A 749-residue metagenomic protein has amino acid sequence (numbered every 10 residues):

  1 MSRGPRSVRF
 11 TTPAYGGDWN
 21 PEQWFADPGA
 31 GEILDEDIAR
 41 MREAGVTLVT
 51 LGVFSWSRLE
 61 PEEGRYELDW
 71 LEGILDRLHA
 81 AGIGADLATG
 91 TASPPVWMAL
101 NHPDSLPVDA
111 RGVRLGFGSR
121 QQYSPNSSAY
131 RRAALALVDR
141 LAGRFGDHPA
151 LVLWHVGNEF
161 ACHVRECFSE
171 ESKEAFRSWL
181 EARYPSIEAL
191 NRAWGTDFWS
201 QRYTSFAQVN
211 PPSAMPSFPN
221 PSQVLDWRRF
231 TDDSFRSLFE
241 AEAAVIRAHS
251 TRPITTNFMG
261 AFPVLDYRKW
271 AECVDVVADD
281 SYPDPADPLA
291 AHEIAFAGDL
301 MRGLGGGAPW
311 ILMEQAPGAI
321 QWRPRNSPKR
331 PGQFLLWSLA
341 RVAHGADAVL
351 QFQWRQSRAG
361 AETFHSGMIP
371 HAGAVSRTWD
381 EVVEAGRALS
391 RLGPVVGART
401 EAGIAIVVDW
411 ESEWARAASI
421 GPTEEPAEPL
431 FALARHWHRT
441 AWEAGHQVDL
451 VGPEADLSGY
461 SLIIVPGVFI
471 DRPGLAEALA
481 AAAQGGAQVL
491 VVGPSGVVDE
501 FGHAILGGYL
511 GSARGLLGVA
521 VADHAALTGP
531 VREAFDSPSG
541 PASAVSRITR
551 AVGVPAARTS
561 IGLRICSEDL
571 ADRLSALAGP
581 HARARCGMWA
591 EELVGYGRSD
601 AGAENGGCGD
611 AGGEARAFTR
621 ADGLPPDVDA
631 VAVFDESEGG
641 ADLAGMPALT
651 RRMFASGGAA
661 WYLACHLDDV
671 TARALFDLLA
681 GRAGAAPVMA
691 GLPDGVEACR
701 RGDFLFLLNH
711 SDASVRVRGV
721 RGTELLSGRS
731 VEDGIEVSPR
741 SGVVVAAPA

Functional and structural regions predicted by a protein language model:
M1-L48, P61, D76-A80, G84 (+1 more regions): N-terminal carbohydrate-binding accessory modules
V8-Y15, G45-T47, H79-A85, D147-V152 (+7 more regions): Short, well-ordered coil/turn segments that N-cap beta-strands
Y15-P28, F54-D69, G116-L135, F160-V164 (+6 more regions): The substrate-binding groove and active-site-proximal loops of carbohydrate-active enzymes, especially glycoside
W24-E43, A134-R140, M259-W270, R330-S338: Short, acidic/polar
L34-E43, T47-V113, A142, E242-H249 (+1 more regions): Aromatic-lined substrate-binding rim segments of carbohydrate-active enzymes
R111-V276, D280-F296: Polysaccharide-binding and catalytic clefts of secreted carbohydrate-active enzymes
F206-V209, G260, A271, D275 (+1 more regions): Carbohydrate-binding surfaces of carbohydrate-active enzymes
